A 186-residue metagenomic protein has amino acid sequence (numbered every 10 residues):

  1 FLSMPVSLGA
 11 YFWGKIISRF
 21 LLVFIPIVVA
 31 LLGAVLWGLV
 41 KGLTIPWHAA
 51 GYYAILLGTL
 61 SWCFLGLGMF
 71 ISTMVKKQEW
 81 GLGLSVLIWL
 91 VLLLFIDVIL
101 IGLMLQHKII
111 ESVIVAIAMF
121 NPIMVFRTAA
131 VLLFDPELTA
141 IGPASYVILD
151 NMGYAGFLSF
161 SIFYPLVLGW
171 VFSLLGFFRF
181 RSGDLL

Functional and structural regions predicted by a protein language model:
F1-F20: Helix-loop-helix units of permease transmembrane domains in multi-pass membrane transporters, especially ABC
F1-S7, I27-V35, L103-F120: Hydrophobic alpha-helical transmembrane segments
I17-S18, I88-L92, Y164: Transmembrane alpha-helical core residues of multi-pass small-molecule transporters, especially secondary transporters
S18-K76: Secretory targeting signals
G58-I109: A structural motif at transmembrane helix-loop-helix junctions in multipass membrane proteins
L94-W170, L174: Terminal transmembrane helical anchor/hairpin motif
F180-L186: Short cytosolic juxtamembrane segments of multi-pass membrane proteins
